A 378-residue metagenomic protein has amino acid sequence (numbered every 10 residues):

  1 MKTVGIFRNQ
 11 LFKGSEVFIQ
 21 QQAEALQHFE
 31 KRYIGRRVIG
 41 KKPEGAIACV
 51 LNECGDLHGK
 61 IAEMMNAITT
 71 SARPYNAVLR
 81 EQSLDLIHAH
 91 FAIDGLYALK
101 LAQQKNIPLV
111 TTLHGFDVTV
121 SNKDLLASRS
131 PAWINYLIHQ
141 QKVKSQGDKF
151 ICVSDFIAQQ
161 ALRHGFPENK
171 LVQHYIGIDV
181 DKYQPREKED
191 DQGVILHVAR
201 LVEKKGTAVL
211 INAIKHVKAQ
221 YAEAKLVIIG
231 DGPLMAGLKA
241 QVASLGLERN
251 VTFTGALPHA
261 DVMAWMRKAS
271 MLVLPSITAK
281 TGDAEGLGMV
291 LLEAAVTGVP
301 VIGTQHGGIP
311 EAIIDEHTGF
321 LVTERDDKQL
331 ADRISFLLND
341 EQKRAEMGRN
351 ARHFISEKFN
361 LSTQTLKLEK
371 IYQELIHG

Functional and structural regions predicted by a protein language model:
G5, I151, E187-K215, V227 (+1 more regions): Conserved donor-binding/catalytic core segment of Leloir-type glycosyltransferases
P74-E81, K100, F116-D117, S130-F150: Membrane-proximal helix-turn-helix segments that form the acceptor-binding/catalytic region of lipid-linked
A89-D94, L113: Short His-centered aromatic/hydrophobic patch
F156, G177: Carbohydrate-associated surface elements
K239-A260: Nucleotide-activated donor-binding/catalytic signature segment of Leloir-type glycosyltransferases, i.e., the conserved
R267-G282, V299: Acidic donor-binding loop of glycosyltransferase active sites
L291, V296, P300-G303, I313: Short hydrophobic beta-strand element within catalytic cores of glycosyltransferases and related nucleotide-activated
A312-E316, F320-D327, F336-Q342: Conserved acidic donor-binding segment of nucleotide-sugar-dependent glycosyltransferases
